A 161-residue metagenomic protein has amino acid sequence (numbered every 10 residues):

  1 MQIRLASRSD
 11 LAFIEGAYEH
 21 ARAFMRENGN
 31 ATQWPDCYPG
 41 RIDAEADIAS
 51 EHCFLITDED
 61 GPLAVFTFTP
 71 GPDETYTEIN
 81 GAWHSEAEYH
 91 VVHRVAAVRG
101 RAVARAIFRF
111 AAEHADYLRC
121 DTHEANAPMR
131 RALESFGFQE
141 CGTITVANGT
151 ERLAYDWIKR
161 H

Functional and structural regions predicted by a protein language model:
Q2-G16: A short beta-loop-alpha structural element at the N-terminal edge of CoA-dependent acyl/N-acetyltransferase catalytic
R22-I42: Conserved GNAT-fold acetyl-CoA-binding loop/helix
L55, G61-G71: Conserved beta-strand in the GNAT
T67-R99: Conserved acyl-donor/pantetheine-binding loop and adjacent beta-alpha core of acyl/acetyltransferases and related
A97-E113, R131-S135: Conserved acetyl-CoA-binding loop-helix of GNAT-fold acetyltransferases
R105, E124-G142, T150: Conserved active-site alpha-helix within GNAT-family acetyltransferase domains
H114-A125: Conserved GNAT acetyl-CoA-binding A-motif
V146-H161: C-terminal "cap" of GNAT-fold acetyltransferases
